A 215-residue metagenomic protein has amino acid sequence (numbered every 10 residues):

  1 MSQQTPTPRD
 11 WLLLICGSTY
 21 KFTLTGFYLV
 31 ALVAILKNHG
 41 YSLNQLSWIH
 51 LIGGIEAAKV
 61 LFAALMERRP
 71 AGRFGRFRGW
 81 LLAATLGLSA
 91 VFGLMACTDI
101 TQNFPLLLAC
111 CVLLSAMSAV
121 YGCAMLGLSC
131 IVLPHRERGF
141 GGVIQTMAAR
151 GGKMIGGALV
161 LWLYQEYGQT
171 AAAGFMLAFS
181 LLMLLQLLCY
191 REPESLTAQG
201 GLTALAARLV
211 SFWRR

Functional and structural regions predicted by a protein language model:
M1-T7, E192-R215: Juxtamembrane intracellular "pre-TM" segments in multi-pass secondary transporters
S2-E56: Helix-loop boundary and gating motifs at the non-cytosolic
T19, V91-F92, N103-Y121: Hydrophobic core of transmembrane alpha-helices in multi-pass small-molecule transporters, especially MFS/SLC-type
E56-K59, G139-Y164: Glycine-rich segments within core transmembrane alpha-helices of 12-TM secondary carriers
A64-P70, A96, M154-A172: Transmembrane alpha-helix termini and helix-breaking/packing motifs in multi-pass membrane transporters
L81-T101: C-terminal ends and interior cores of transmembrane alpha-helices in multi-pass membrane transporters/permeases
A83-S89, A171-C189: Symmetry-related core transmembrane helices of the 12-TM Major Facilitator Superfamily/SLC fold
L114-A149: Cytoplasmic helix-loop-helix junction between adjacent transmembrane helices in 12-TM secondary transporters
